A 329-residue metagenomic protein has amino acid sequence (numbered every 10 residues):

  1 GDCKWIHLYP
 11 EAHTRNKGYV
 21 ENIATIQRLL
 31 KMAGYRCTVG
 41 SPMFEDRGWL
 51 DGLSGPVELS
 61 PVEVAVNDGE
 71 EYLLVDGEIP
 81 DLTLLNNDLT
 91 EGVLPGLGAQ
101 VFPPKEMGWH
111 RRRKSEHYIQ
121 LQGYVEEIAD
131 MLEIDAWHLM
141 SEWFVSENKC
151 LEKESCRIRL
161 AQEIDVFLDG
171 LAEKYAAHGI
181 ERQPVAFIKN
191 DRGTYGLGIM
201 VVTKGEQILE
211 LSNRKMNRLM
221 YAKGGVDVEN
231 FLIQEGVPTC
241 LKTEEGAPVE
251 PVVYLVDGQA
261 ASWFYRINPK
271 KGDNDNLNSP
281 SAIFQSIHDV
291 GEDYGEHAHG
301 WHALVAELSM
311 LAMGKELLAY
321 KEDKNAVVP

Functional and structural regions predicted by a protein language model:
G1-W5, E11-L30, G40-I180: Conserved N-proximal alpha/beta basic substrate-recognition cap immediately N-terminal to, or forming the N-lobe
G18, N22, E163, Q207 (+1 more regions): Short amphipathic alpha-helical segments
A33-C37: A generic structural motif
G98-P104, S146-N148, N190-G193, I283-D289: Short acidic (Asp/Glu) and glycine-rich catalytic loops that position anionic groups and cofactors
E163-V185, R192-S286: Phosphate-binding site of ATP-dependent enzymes
Q259, R266-P329: C-terminal active-site "lid" helix and adjoining low-complexity regulatory extension at the edge of ATP-using catalytic
